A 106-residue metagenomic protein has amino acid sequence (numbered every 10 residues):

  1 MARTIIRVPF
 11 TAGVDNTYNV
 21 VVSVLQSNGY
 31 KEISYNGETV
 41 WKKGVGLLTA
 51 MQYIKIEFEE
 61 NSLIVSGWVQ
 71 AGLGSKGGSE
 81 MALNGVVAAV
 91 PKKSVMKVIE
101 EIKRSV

Functional and structural regions predicted by a protein language model:
M1-V106: Ser/Thr-rich, low-complexity intrinsically disordered terminal regions
